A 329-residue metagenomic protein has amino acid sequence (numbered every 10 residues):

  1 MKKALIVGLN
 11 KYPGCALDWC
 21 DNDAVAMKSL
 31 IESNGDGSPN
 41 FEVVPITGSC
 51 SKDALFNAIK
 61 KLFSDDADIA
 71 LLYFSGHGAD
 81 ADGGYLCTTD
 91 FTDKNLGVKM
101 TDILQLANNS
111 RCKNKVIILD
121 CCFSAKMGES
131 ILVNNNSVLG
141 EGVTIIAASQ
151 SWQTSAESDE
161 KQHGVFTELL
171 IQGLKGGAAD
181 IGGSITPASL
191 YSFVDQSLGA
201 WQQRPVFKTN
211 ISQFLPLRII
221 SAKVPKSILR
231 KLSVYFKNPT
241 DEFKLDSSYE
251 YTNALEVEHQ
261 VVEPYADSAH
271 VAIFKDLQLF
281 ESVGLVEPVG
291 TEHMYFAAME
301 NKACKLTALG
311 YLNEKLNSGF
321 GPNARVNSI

Functional and structural regions predicted by a protein language model:
M1-G84, K231-I329: Boundary/activation segment at the start of structured domains
K2, P39-F41, C112-N114, G140-V143: Short glycine-/polar-rich loops that comprise or flank the Walker A/P-loop and associated switch/sensor motifs
G8-L9, D18, A24, I31 (+1 more regions): Active-site-proximal C-terminal subdomain of hydrolase catalytic domains
K11-Y12, S51, H77-A81, T92-D93 (+2 more regions): Solvent-exposed loop/turn segments at secondary-structure junctions within structured extracellular/periplasmic domains
A16-N22, H77-S110: A short, glycine/acidic-enriched catalytic loop
G48, T88, A148-Q150: Active-site donor-binding loop signature of nucleotide-sugar glycosyltransferases
A54-A67, D102-R111, L132-L139: Mature extracellular/periplasmic domains of secretome proteins
D195-D241: Long, low-complexity, charged/polar intrinsically disordered regions in eukaryotic proteins
